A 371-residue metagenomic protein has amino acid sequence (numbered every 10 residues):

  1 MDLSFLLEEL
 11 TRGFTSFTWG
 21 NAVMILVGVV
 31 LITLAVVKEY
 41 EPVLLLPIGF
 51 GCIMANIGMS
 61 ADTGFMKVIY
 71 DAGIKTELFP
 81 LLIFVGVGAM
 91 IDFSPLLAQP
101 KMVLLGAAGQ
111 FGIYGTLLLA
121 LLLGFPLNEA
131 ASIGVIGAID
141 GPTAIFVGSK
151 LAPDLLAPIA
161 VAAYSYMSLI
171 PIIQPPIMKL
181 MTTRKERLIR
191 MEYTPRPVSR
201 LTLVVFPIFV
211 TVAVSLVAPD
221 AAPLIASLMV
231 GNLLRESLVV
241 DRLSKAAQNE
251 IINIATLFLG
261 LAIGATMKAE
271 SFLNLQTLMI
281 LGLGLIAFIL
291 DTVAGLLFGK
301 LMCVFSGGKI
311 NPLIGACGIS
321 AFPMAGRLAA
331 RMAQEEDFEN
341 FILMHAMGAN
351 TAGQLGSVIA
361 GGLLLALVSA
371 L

Functional and structural regions predicted by a protein language model:
M1-S16, A22, P176-V205, V239-K245 (+1 more regions): Intrinsically disordered, low-complexity non-transmembrane regions of multi-pass membrane transporters
D2-S16, V37-K38, F50-L78, L233-L259 (+2 more regions): Hydrophobic transmembrane alpha-helices of multi-pass solute/ion transporters
R12-M24, V68-I83, E129-G137, Y164 (+3 more regions): Structural signature of hydrophobic alpha-helical transmembrane segments
D71-T76, V85-M90, L104-G115, L119 (+4 more regions): Alpha-helical membrane segments and immediately flanking helix-loop junctions that form or couple to the substrate/ion
F93-L117, K268-G295, A346, N350: Entry/N-cap segments of selected transmembrane alpha helices and their immediately preceding amphipathic helices
L155-I172, L283-L290, P312-C317: Alpha-helical transmembrane segments
S165-V239: Membrane-embedded hairpin module used as a gating/binding unit in multi-pass transport and secretion proteins
V210-G295: Transmembrane helical segments that form the transport core of multi-pass membrane transport proteins
